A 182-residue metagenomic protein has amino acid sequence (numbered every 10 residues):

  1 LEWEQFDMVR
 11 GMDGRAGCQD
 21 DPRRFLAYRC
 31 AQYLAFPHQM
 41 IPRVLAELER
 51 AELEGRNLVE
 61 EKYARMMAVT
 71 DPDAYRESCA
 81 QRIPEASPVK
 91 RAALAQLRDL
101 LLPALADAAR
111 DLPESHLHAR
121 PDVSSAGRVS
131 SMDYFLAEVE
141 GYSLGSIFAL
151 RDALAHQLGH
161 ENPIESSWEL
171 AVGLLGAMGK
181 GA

Functional and structural regions predicted by a protein language model:
L1-A16, L100-A119: Terminal low-complexity "docking" segments
M12-A35, R43, E47, L58-V59 (+1 more regions): A cross-kingdom feature marking solvent-exposed beta-strand/loop segments within repeated, beta-rich binding/scaffold
Y33, H38-L48, L94-L97, L101 (+1 more regions): Short, structured motif recognition centered on aromatic/hydrophobic residues
Q39-L53, V59-M67: Hydrophobic, ordered structural segments
R50-A51, V69, S115, A119: Surface-exposed, interaction-prone regions used to assemble/regulate multi-protein complexes
K62-A86, A171-G181: Long, compositionally biased
R82-D99: Short, charge/polar-rich alpha-helical segments
S130-A182: Alpha-helical oligomerization segments
